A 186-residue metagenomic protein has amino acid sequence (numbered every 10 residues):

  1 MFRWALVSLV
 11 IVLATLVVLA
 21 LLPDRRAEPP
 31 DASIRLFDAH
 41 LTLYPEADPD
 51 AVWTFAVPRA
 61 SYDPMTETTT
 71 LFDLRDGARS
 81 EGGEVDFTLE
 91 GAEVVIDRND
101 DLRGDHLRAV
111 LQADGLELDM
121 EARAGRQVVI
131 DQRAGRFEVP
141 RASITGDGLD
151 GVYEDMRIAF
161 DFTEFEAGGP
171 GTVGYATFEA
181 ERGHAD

Functional and structural regions predicted by a protein language model:
M1-D186: Mature-chain termini and adjacent capping regions
